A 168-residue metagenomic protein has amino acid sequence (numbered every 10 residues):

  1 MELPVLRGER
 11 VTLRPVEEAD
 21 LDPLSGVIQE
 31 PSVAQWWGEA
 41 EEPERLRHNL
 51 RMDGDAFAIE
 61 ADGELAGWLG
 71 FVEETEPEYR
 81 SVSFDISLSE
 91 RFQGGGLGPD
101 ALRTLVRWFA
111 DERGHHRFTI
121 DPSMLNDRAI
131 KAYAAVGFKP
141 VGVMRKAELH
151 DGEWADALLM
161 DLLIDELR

Functional and structural regions predicted by a protein language model:
M1-R51, E166-R168: A short, well-structured alpha-helix characteristic of acyl/acetyltransferase catalytic modules
Q35-Q93, W108, L163-L167: Acetyl-CoA-dependent GNAT
E64-G67, R128, W154: Glycine-rich acetyl-CoA-binding "A-motif" of GNAT/NAT acetyltransferases
G94-W108, D127-A135: Conserved acetyl-CoA-binding loop-helix of GNAT-fold acetyltransferases
E112-D121: Conserved GNAT acetyl-CoA-binding A-motif
I120-I130, A147-D151: Conserved beta-strand-loop-alpha-helix junction that forms the acyl-donor binding cleft
Y133, F138, M160: Conserved active-site tyrosine of GNAT-family acetyltransferases
